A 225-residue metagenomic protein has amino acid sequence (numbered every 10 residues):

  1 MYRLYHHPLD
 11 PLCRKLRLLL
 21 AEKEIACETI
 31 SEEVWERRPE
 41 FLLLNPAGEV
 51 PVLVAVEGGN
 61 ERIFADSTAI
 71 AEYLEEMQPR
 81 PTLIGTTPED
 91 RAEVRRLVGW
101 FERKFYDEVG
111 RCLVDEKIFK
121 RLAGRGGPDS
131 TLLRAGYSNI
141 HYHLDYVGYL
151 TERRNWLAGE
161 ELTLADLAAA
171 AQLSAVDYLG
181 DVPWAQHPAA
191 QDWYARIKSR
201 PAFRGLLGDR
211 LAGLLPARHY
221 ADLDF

Functional and structural regions predicted by a protein language model:
M1-S130, R134, D224: GST-like domain detector, emphasizing the conserved glutathione-binding G-site in the N-terminal thioredoxin-like
H7, L164, R210-L211: Short, solvent-exposed turn/loop segments enriched in Gly/Ser/Thr/Pro and often Arg
V34-W35, L162, A212-G213: Positions that flank functional sites
R37-P39, Y194, L214-P216: Short secondary-structure boundary/hinge segments and terminal tails
F101-S199: GST-like fold's C-terminal all-alpha helical module
R200-P201, G205-L206: A late-sequence structural motif
R210-F225: Acidic/histidine-enriched, glycine/proline-rich intrinsically disordered or flexible terminal extensions
